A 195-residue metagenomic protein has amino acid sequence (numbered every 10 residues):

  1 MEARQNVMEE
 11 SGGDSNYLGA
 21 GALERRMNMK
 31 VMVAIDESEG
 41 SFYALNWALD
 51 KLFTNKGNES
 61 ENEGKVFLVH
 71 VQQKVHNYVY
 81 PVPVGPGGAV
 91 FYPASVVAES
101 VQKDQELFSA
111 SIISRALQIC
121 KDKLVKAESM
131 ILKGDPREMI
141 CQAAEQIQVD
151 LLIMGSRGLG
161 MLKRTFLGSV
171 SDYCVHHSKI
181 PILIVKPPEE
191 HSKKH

Functional and structural regions predicted by a protein language model:
M1-G21, G40, K51, Q142-H195: Gly/Ser-rich helix-loop-strand patches that form or flank binding pockets for ribonucleotide-derived cofactors
A20-V96, E106, Q118-K121, V125-E128 (+1 more regions): Small/aliphatic-rich secondary-structure junction motif
I35-D36, I131, I153-S156: Conserved residues at beta->alpha junctions
Q102, E106, A110-S114: Short, surface-exposed alpha-helical segments at coil->helix boundaries
S129-I131, I184: A structural preference for short, hydrophobic beta-strand core positions in alpha/beta folds
I131-M139: Charged docking surfaces used in two-component/phosphorelay signaling
